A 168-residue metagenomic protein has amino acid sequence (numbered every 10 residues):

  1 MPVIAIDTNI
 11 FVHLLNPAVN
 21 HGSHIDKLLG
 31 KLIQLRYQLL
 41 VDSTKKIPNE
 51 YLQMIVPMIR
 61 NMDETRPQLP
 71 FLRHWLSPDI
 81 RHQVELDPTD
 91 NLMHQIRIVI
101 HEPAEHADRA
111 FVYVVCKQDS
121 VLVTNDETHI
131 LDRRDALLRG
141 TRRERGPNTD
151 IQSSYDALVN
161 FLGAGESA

Functional and structural regions predicted by a protein language model:
M1-T44: Short, well-structured N-terminal submotif of metal-dependent ribonuclease cores
F11, P48, H129-I130: A generic structural signal for short hydrophobic patches within well-formed alpha-helices
L15-H21, I59-N61, R97-A104, D132: Short, flexible/disordered intra-domain loops and linkers
L15-P17, E50-I55, R133-A136: A short acidic (Asp/Glu
H21-H24, P57-M58, L138-T141: Glycine-rich, phosphate-binding/catalytic loops in enzymes
L32-Q38, K45-Q95: PIN-domain endoribonuclease scaffold, especially VapC-family toxins
S43, V121, E127-A168: Acidic, PIN/NYN-like endoribonuclease modules and their adjacent C-terminal/linker elements
I80-D135: Active-site neighborhoods of divalent-metal-dependent phosphate/nucleic-acid chemistry enzymes
